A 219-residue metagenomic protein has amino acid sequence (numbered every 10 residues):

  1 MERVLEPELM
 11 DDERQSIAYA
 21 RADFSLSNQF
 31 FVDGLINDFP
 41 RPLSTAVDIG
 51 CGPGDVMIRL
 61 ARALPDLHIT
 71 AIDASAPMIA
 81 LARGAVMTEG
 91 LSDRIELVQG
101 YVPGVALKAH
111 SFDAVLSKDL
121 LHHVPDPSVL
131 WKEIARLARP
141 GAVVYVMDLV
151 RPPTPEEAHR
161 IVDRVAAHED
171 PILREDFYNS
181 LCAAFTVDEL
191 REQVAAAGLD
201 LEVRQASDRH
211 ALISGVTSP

Functional and structural regions predicted by a protein language model:
M1-I17: N-terminal, positively charged/glycine-rich alpha-helical extensions of SAM-dependent methyltransferases
S25-S44: Conserved alpha-helix/loop element of class I SAM-dependent methyltransferases that forms part of the SAM/SAH-binding
V47, D55-G104: Class I SAM-dependent methyltransferase SAM/SAH-binding core
G52: Conserved glycine-rich SAM-binding loop
L116: A conserved beta-strand element that flanks and buttresses the S-adenosyl-L-methionine
V129-P140: A short glycine-rich, Lys/Arg-flanked "PGG" loop and its adjoining helix->strand segment in the class I
A142-D148: Conserved beta-strand signature within the Rossmann-like core of class I S-adenosyl-L-methionine
L149-A197, V203: C-terminal alpha-helical "lid/dimerization" subdomain adjacent to the S-adenosyl-L-methionine
